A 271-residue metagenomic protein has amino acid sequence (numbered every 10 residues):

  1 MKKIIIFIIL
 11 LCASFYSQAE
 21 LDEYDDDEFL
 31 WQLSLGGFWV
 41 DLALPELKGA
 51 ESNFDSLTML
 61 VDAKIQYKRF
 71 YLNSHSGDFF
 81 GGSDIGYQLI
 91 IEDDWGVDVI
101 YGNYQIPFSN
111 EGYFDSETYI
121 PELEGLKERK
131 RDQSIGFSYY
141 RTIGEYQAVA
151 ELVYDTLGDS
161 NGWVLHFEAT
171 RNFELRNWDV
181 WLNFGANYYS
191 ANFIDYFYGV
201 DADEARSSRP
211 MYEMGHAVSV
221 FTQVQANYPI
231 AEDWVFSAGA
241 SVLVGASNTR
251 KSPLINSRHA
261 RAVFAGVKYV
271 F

Functional and structural regions predicted by a protein language model:
M1-L30: Cleavable N-terminal export/targeting peptides
E20-F80: Short glycine/proline- and aromatic-enriched beta-strand/turn motifs that initiate or cap beta-hairpins
L21, D25, T156-V235, V242-A246 (+2 more regions): Outer-membrane beta-barrel transmembrane domain signature
D25-L33, D55-M59, K68-F70, I91-V97 (+7 more regions): Outer-envelope beta-barrel architecture signal
S34-L42, I100-I106, Y140-T142, G185-F193: Short glycine-rich beta-strand segments
L35-G37, V61-Y67, G81, I85-L89 (+7 more regions): Residues on the lipid-exposed face of transmembrane beta-strands in outer-membrane beta-barrel proteins
E51, S252-N256: Short proline/glycine-enriched turn/loop segments at secondary-structure junctions
L72-T170, E174, D195-M214: Outer-membrane pore/translocation modules
